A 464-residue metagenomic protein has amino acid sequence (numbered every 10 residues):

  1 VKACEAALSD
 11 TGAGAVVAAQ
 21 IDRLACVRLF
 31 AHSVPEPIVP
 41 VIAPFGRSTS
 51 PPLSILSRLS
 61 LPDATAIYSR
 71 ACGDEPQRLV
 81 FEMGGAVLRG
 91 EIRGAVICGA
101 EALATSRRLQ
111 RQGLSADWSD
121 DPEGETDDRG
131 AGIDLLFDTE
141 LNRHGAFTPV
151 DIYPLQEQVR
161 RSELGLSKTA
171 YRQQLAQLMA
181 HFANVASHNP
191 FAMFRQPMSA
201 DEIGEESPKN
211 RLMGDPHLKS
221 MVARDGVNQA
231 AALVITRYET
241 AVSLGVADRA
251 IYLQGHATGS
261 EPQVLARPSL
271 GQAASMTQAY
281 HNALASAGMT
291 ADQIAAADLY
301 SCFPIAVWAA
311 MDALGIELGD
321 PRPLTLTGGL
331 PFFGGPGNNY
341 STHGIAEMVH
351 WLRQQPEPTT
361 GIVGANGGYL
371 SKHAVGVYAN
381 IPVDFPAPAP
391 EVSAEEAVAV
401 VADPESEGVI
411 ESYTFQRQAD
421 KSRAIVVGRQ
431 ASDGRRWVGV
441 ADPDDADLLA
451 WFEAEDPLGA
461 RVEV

Functional and structural regions predicted by a protein language model:
V1, E123-A146, Y153-Q158, S162-A180 (+5 more regions): Condensing-enzyme catalytic core mediating Claisen C-C bond formation in acyl metabolism
V1-A15, S50-P52, R237, Q272-A287 (+1 more regions): Short, well-ordered amphipathic alpha-helical segments that serve as non-catalytic structural scaffolds within diverse
E5-D22, L59, A279-Q293, E317 (+1 more regions): Phosphate/pyrophosphate-binding loops at sites that engage ATP/ADP/AMP, CoA/4′-phosphopantetheine, polyphosphate
V17-R28, T65-A71, V96-G99, T169-Q177 (+5 more regions): Beta-strand segments within the central parallel beta-sheet cores of soluble alpha/beta enzyme folds
R28, S33-G94, A102-D138, R143-A146 (+6 more regions): Conserved catalytic cysteine-centered active-site region of acyl-thioester-dependent Claisen-condensing enzymes
A71-E101, F147-A186, L233-E239, S286-M289 (+1 more regions): Active-site-proximal alpha-helical scaffold in enzymes
S187-A247, A285, D292-D312: Accessory "access/gating" subregions that flank catalytic or transport cores
A446-V464: Short nucleic-acid-contacting surface segments enriched for D/E, G, S/T with interspersed K/R
